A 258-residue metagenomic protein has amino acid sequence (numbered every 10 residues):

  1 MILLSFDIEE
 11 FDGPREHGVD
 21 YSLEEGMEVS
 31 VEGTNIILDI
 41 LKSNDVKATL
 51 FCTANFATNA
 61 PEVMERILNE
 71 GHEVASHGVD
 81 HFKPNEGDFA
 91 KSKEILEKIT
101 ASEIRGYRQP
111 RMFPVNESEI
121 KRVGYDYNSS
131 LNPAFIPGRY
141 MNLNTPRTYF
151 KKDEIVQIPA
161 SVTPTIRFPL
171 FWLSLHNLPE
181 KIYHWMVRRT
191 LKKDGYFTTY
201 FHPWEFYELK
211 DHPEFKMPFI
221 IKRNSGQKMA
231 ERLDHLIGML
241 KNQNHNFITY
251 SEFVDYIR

Functional and structural regions predicted by a protein language model:
M1-E70: Active-site beta->alpha N-cap acidic-glycine motif
D7, L41, H77, Y107 (+4 more regions): Conserved, mostly hydrophobic/aromatic
D12-P14, T58-A60, F82-P84, P114-S118 (+4 more regions): Short catalytic/ligand-binding loop motif for oxyanion handling, primarily in non-cytosolic enzymes, centered on
S22-E28, C52-T53, G78-K83, I104-R105 (+2 more regions): The substrate-binding groove and active-site-proximal loops of carbohydrate-active enzymes, especially glycoside
T34-L38, P61-E65, F89-K93, E117 (+2 more regions): Generic structural signal for well-ordered alpha-helices, preferentially at hydrophobic/aromatic core positions
K42-D45, K181-R258: C-terminal domain-boundary segment and adjacent tail
N44-N116, D126, S130-L131, V156 (+1 more regions): Metal-dependent polysaccharide deacetylase catalytic core of the NodB/CE4 family, i.e., the active-site-bearing domain
E97-K98, S102-Y200: Active-site-adjacent pocket scaffolds in enzyme catalytic domains
